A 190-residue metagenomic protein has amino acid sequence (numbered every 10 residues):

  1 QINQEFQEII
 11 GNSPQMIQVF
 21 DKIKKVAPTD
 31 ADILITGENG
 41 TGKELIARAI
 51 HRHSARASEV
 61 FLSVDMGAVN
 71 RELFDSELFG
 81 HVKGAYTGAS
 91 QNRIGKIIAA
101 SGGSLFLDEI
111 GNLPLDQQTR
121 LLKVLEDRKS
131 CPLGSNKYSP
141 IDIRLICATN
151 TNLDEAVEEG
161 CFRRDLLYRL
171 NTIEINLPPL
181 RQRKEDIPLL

Functional and structural regions predicted by a protein language model:
I2, F6, N12-I17, K24 (+5 more regions): Nucleotide-binding/hydrolysis machinery
E8, D21-T87, I98-P114, P179-E185: Conserved post-Walker A coupling segment in P-loop NTPases
I23-V26, V124, R128: AAA+ P-loop ATPase catalytic core
I46, D65, L73-E77, V82-A85 (+11 more regions): Helical "lid/switch" subdomain of P-loop NTPase nucleotide-binding domains
V64, A148, I175: Short glycine/serine/threonine-enriched helix-capping/active-site loop that flanks the nucleotide-sugar donor pocket
F106-L107, I143-T149: Structural recognition of the conserved hydrophobic beta-strand(s) that form the central parallel beta-sheet of P-loop
L121: Conserved catalytic-loop aspartate of Hanks-type protein kinases
